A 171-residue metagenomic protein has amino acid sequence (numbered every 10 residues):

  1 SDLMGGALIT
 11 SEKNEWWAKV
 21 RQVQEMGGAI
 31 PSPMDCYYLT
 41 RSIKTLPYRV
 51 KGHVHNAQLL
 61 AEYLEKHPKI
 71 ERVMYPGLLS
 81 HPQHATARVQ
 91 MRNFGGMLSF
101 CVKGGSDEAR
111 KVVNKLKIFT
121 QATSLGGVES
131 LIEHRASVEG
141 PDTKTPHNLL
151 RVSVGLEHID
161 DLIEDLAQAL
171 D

Functional and structural regions predicted by a protein language model:
S1-M97, C101-H134, T143: Active-site C-terminal subdomain of aminotransferase-like
R49, S130-D171: PLP-dependent enzyme catalytic core of the Aspartate aminotransferase-like
